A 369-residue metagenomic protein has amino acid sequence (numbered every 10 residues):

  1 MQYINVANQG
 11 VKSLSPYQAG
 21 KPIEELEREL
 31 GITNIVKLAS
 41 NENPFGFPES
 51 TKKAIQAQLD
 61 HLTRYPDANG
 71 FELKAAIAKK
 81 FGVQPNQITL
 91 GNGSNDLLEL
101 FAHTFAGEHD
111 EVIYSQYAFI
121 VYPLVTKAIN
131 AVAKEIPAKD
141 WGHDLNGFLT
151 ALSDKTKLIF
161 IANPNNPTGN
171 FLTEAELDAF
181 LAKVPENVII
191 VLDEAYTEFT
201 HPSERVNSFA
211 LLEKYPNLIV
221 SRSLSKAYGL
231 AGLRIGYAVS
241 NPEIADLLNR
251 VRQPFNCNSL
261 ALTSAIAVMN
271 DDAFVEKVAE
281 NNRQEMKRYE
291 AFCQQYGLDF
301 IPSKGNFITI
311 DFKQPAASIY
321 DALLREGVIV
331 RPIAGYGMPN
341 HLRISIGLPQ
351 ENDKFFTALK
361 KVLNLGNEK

Functional and structural regions predicted by a protein language model:
M1-R64: N-terminal "arm"/small-domain region of PLP-dependent enzymes with the aminotransferase-like
N34, Q84-I88, E108-E111, K155 (+4 more regions): Short acidic capping loops at alpha-helix termini that bridge into adjacent secondary structure
T63-E111: Phosphate-binding glycine-rich loop
N69, N217-I301: PLP-dependent aminotransferase class I/II
T104-I161: PLP-dependent aminotransferase-like
L145-K155, P167-I190, E194-S225: Active-site pre-lysine segment of PLP-dependent enzymes
N282, F292-E326: Conserved PLP-binding catalytic core of the aspartate aminotransferase-like
A322-E326, R331, G335-K369: PLP-dependent enzyme catalytic core of the Aspartate aminotransferase-like
